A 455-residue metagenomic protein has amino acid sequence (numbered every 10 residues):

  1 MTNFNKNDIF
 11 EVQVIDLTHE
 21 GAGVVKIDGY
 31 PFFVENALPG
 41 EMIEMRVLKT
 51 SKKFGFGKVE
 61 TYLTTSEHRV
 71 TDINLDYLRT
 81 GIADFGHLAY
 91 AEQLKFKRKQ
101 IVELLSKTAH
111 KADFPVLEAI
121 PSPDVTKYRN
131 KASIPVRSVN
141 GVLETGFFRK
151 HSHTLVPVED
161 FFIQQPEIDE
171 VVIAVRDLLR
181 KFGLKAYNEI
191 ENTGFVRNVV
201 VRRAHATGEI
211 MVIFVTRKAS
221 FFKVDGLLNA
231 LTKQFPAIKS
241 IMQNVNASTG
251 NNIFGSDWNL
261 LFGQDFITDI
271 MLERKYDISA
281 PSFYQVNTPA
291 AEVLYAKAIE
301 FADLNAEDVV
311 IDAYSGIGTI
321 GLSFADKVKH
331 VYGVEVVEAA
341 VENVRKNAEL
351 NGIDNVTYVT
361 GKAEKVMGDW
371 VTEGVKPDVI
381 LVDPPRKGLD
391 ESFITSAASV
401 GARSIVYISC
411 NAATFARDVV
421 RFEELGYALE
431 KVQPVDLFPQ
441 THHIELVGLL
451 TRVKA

Functional and structural regions predicted by a protein language model:
M1-D76, T357-Y358: Terminal RNA-binding accessory module
T2-D8, H19, A219, K223-A455: Rossmann-like S-adenosyl-L-methionine
G23-D28, G146-R149, I213-V215, V344: Short, acidic/hydrophobic/Gly-rich beta-strand patch recurrent on exposed beta strands that often constitutes part
L63-T71, L75-A186, F221: Extended interfacial segments that mediate partner engagement and assembly in macromolecular machines
T126-N130, G208, H442-H443: A short, glycine/Asx- and small/polar-enriched loop/turn that sits immediately N-terminal to a beta-strand
